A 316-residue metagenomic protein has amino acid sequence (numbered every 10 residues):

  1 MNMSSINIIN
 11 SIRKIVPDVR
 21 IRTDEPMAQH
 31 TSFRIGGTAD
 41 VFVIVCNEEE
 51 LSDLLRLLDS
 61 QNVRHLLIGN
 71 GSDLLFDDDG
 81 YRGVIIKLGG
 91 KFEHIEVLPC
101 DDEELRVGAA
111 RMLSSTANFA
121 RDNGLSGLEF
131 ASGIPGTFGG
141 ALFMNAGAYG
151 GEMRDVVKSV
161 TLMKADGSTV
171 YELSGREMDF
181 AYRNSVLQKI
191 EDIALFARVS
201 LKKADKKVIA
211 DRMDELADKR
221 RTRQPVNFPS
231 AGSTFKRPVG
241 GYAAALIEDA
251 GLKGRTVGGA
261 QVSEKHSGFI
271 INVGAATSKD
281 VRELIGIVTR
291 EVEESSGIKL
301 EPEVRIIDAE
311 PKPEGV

Functional and structural regions predicted by a protein language model:
M1-S4, E314-V316: Basic/polar N-terminal segments that are highly enriched at the extreme N-terminus, encompassing both cleavable
M3, N7, A28, C46-E49 (+10 more regions): Conserved active-site and cofactor/substrate-binding residues in soluble primary-metabolism enzymes
M3-F138: Anion-binding (especially nucleotide phosphate/pyrophosphate-binding) glycine-rich loop and adjoining beta-alpha core
R22-T23, L74, M163-E291, S295-V316: Phosphate/pyrophosphate- and phosphate-bearing ligand-binding catalytic cores of soluble enzymes
G36-G37, V43-E48, L75-H94, F143-G175 (+1 more regions): Structural signature of FAD isoalloxazine-binding scaffolds in flavoprotein oxidoreductases
Q61, I68-N70, V156, F228-P229 (+1 more regions): Short, basic and Ser/Thr-rich N-terminal targeting/leader segments
D73-L74, A117-A120, L128-S132, N145-E152 (+2 more regions): A generic local secondary-structure boundary/capping motif
D78-Y81, G140-F143, S267-F269, P313: Short secondary-structure transition/capping segments
